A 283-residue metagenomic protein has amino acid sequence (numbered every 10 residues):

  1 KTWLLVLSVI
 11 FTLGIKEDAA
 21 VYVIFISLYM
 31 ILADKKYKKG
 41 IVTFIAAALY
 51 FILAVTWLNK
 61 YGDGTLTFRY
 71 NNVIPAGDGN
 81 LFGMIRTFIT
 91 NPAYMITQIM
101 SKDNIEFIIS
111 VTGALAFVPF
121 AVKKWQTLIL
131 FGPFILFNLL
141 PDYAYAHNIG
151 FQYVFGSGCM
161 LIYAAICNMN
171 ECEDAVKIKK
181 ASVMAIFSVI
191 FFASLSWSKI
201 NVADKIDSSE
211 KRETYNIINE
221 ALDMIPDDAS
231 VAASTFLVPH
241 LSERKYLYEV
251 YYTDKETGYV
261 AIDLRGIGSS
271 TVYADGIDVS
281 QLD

Functional and structural regions predicted by a protein language model:
K1-L5, M30-K39, A165-M184: Membrane-interface junctions at the ends of membrane-embedded or membrane-associated helices
W3-E17, Y22-I31, A46-L49: Membrane-interface alpha helices of multi-pass inner-membrane proteins
L13, V118-K123, F131-G150, S196-N201: Transmembrane-helix signature of polytopic, lipid-linked glycan biosynthesis machinery
F44, A48, A54-T97, F134-N148 (+2 more regions): Extracytoplasmic catalytic-loop and juxtamembrane helix elements of membrane-embedded, polyprenol/dolichol-linked
F44-A48, E171-S198: Signature aromatic-anchored transmembrane alpha helix within multi-pass, membrane-resident enzymes that catalyze glycan
Q98, E106-F131, I135: Hydrophobic, aromatic-rich transmembrane alpha-helices and their immediate juxtamembrane boundary segments
L128-D174: Hydrophobic/aromatic-rich transmembrane helices and adjacent perimembrane loops
F187-H240, L247: Membrane-embedded, lumen/periplasm-facing catalytic core of multi-pass transferases that use lipid-linked donors
